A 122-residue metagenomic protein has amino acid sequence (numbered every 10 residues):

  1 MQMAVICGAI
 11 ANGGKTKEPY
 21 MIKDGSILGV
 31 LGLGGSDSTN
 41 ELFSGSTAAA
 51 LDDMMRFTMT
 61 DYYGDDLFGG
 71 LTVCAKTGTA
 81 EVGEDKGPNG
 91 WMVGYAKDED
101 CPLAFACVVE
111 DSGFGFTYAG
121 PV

Functional and structural regions predicted by a protein language model:
M1-D37, M55-V122: Active-site beta-strand/loop architecture of penicillin-binding DD-peptidases
V30-A50: Conserved catalytic neighborhood of penicillin-recognizing serine enzymes
